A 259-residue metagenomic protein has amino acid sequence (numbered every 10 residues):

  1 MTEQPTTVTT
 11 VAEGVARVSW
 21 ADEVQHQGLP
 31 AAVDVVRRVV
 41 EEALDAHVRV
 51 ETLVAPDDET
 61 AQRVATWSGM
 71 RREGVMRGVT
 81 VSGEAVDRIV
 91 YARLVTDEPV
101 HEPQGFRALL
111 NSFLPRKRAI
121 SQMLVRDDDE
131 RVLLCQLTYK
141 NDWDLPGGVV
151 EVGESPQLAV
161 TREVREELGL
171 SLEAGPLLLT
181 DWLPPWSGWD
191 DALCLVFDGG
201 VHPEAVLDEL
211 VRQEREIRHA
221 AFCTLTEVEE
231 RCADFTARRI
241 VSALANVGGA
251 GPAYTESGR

Functional and structural regions predicted by a protein language model:
A12-G28, R37, W143-G148: Conserved acetyl-CoA binding element of GNAT-fold acetyltransferases
G28-A43, R63, W67, P156-T161: Conserved acetyl-CoA-binding loop-helix of GNAT-fold acetyltransferases
H47, V54-R63, D127-E167: Conserved Nudix-box catalytic region and its N-terminal flanking loop in Nudix hydrolases and closely related
L53, R71-V86: Conserved catalytic-core motifs of GNAT/GCN5-like acyltransferases
R72-V75, L137, L177: Residue-level detector of beta-propeller blades
I89-Q122: Acidic, metal-coordinating catalytic segment for phosphate/diphosphate chemistry, firing primarily on the Nudix
N141-D142, Q213-R259: Nudix hydrolase/Nudix homology domain
V150-E173, D181-F235: Unchanged
